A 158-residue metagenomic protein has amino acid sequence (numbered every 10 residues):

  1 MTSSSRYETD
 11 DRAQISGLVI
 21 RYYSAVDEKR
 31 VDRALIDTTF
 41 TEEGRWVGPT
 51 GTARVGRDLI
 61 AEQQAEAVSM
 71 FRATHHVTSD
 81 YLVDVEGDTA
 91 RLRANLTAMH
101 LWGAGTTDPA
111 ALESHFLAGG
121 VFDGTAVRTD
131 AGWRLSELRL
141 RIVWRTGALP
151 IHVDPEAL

Functional and structural regions predicted by a protein language model:
M1-T38: Short, low-complexity N-terminal intrinsically disordered segments enriched in polar/charged residues
T2-S3, S69-V77, D84-L158: A beta-strand edge to alpha-helix "cap/lid" segment located at domain peripheries
S3-S4, G17, T41-R45, Q64 (+1 more regions): Generic alpha-helix detector with strongest preference for long hydrophobic helices that associate with membranes
Y7-D10, G48, F71, S114: Conserved aromatic-histidine-acidic binding/catalytic patches
Q14, Y22, T41-T52, F116-D130: A short, hydrophobic secondary-structure junction motif
D32-W102: A solvent-exposed, acidic/Ser-Thr-rich amphipathic alpha-helical stretch
